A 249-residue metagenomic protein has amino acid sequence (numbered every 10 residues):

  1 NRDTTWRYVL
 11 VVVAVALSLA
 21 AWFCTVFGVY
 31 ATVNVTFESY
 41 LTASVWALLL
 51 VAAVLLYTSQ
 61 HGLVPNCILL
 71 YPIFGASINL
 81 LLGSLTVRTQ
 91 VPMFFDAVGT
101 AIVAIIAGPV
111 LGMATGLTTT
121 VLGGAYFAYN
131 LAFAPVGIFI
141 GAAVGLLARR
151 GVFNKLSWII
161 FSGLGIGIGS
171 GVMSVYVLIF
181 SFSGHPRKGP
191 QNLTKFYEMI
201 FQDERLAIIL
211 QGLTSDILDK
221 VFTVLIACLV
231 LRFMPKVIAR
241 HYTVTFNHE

Functional and structural regions predicted by a protein language model:
R2-D3, Y57-C67, L147-W158: Membrane-interface helix-boundary motifs at transmembrane edges
R2-L50, G83-Q90, N130-A132, V152-E249: Membrane-embedded alpha-helical hairpins and interfacial helices in multi-pass inner-membrane proteins
W6-V11, V64-Y71, V110-G112: Membrane-interfacial loop-to-transmembrane alpha-helix junctions, especially the N-terminal start
Y8-V11, V51, Y57-G62, I140-A148: Histidine- and aromatic-rich ligand-binding microenvironments
L50-S77: Helix-loop-helix hairpins and the membrane-proximal interhelical loops of multi-pass alpha-helical transport proteins
L70, F74, I78, G99 (+4 more regions): Alpha-helical membrane-protein architecture signal
F74-A76, A104-I106, G165-M173: Small-residue-rich segments of transmembrane alpha-helices in multi-pass membrane proteins, especially helix faces
A76-A148, W158: Alpha-helical membrane segments and adjacent membrane-interface helices in multi-pass membrane proteins
